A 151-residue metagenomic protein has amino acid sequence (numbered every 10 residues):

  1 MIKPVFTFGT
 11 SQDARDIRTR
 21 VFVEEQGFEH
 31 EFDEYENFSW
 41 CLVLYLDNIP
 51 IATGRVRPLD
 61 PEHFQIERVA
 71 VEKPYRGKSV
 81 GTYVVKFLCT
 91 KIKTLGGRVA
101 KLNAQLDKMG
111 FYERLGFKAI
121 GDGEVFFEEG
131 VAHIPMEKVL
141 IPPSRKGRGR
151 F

Functional and structural regions predicted by a protein language model:
M1-G9, I141-R145, F151: Conserved N-terminal entry element of GNAT/NAT acetyltransferase domains
M1-I49: Short amphipathic alpha-helix that is part of the acyltransferase structural core
R18, Y112-E113, F117: Conserved active-site tyrosine of GNAT-family acetyltransferases
V43, I49-P58, E62-A70: Conserved beta-strand in the GNAT
P58-I66, R76, E128-A132: A conserved beta-turn-beta hairpin within the catalytic core of GNAT-like acetyltransferases that forms part
V71, G77-T90: Conserved acetyl-CoA-binding loop-helix of GNAT-fold acetyltransferases
V85, K91-Q105: Conserved GNAT acetyl-CoA-binding A-motif
K101-N103, K118-P135, V139: Conserved catalytic-core motifs of GNAT/GCN5-like acyltransferases
